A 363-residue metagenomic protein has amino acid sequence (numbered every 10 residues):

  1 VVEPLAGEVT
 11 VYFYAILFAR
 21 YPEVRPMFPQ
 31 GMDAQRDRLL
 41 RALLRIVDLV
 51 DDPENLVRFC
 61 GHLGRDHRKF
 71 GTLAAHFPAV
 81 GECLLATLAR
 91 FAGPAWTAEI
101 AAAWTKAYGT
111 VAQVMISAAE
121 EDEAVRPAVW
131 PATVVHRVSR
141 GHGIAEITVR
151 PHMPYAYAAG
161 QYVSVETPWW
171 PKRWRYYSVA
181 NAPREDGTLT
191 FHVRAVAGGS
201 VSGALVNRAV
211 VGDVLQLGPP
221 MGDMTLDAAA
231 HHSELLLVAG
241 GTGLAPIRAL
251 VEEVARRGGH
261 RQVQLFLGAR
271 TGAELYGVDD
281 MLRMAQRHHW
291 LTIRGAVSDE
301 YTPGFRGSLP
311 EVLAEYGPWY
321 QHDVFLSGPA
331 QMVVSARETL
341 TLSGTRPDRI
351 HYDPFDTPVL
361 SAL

Functional and structural regions predicted by a protein language model:
V1-V129: Globin-like tetrapyrrole-binding proteins
V125-Q216, P220, S233, A269-T271 (+1 more regions): Ferredoxin-reductase
G160, G243, P329: Short, conserved phosphate/pyrophosphate- and ester-handling motifs at nucleotide-, phospho-/glycolipid
V163-S164, R208, E252-R256, D280-M284 (+1 more regions): Short, solvent-exposed amphipathic alpha-helical segments in soluble enzyme and RNA/protein-processing domains
A228-E234, P318-Q321: Short helix-loop-beta connector
V238, T242-R256: Phosphate-binding glycine-rich loops and their immediate beta-loop-alpha structural context
Q262-L363: Reductase modules of NAD(P)H-dependent flavoproteins
